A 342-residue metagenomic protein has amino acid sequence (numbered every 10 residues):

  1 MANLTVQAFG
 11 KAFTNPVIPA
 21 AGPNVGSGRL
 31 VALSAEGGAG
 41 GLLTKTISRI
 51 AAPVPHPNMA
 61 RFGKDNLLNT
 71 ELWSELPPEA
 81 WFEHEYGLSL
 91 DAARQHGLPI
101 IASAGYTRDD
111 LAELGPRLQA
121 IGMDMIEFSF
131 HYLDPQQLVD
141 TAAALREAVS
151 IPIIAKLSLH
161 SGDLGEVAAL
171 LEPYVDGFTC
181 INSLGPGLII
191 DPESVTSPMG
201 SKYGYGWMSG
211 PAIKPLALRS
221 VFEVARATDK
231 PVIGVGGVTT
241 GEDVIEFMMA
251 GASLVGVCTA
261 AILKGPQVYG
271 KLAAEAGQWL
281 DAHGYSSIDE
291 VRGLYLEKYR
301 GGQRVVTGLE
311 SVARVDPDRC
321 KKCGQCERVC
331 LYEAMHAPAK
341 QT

Functional and structural regions predicted by a protein language model:
V17-A21, G40-K45, I100-A104, I126-F128 (+6 more regions): Hydrophobic faces of well-ordered beta-strands that scaffold small-molecule active sites in alpha/beta enzyme cores
G22-N24, S103-R108, L157-D163, K214 (+1 more regions): Glycine-rich beta-to-alpha transition loops that act as phosphate-gripper elements at the mouths of alpha/beta enzyme
G28-S34, L111-A120, S161-Y174, V221-T228 (+1 more regions): Catalytic cores of alpha/beta
T44-I50, M125-L133, T179-G187, G237-V238 (+2 more regions): Glycine-rich phosphate-binding active-site loops on the catalytic face of alpha/beta enzymes
P53-N66, I189-S209, M248, A260-Y285: C-terminal helical cap(s) of enzyme catalytic domains, especially alpha/beta-barrels
N58-M59, K64-Q136: Active-site beta->alpha loop and helix N-cap motifs at the rims of alpha/beta catalytic domains
L67-E71, F128-Q137, A168-K230, K264: Glycine/Thr-rich beta-alpha phosphate-binding loop at enzyme active sites
Q325-T342: Iron-sulfur cluster-binding cysteine motifs and their immediate structural context in ferredoxin-like electron-transfer
